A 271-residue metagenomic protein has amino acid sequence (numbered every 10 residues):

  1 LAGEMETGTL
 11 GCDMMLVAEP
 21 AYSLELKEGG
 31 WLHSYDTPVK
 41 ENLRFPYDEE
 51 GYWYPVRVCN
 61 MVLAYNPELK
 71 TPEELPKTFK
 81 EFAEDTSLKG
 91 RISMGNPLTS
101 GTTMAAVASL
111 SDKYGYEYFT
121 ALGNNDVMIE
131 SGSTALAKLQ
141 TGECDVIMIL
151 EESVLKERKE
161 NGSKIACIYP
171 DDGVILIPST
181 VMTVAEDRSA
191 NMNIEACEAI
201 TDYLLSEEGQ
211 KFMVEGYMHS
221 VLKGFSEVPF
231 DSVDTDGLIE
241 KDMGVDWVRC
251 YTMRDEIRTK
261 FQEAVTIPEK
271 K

Functional and structural regions predicted by a protein language model:
A2, L10-C144, L176: Extracytoplasmic ligand-binding site segments that recognize negatively charged/polar headgroups
A21-E25, D145-K164: A ligand-binding cleft/hinge motif common to bilobed small-molecule-binding domains
V62-L69, A108, P178-N193, F212-M213: A bilobed periplasmic-binding-protein/Venus flytrap-type ligand-binding module shared by bacterial periplasmic
T99, V146, E152-K156, D172-L176 (+1 more regions): Short, catalytically relevant binding-site loops at active-site mouths
E157-S163, C167-L176, V181: N-terminal secretory/targeting leader peptides
V184-V245: Mature extracytoplasmic/periplasmic domains
I239-K271: Conserved C-terminal helix/tail region of periplasmic/extracytoplasmic solute-binding proteins
